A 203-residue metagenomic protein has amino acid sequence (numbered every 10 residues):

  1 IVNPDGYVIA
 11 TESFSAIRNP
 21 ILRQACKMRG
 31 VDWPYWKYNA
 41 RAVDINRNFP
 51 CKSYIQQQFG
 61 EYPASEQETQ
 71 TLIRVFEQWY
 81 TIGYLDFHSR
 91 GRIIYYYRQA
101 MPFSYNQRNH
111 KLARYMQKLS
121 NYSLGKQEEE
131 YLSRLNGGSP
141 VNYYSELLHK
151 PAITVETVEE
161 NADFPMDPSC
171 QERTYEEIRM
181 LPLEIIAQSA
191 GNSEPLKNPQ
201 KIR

Functional and structural regions predicted by a protein language model:
I1-F103, T154-E156: Active-site/substrate-binding loop(s) of hydrolase catalytic cores
N39, E66, H110, P168 (+1 more regions): Electropositive phosphate-/nucleotide-binding environments in soluble metabolic enzymes
N39, Y122-S145: Active site of divalent-metal-dependent phosphoester/diester hydrolases
L72, G83-D86, I93-N106, R134-P199: Active-site-adjacent mobile loop/cap segments within catalytic or ligand-binding domains
R74-E77, R114, L183: Surface-exposed alpha-helical segments enriched in charged/polar residues
M101-N121: Gly/Ser/Thr-rich active-site loops/lids in small-molecule metabolic enzymes that frequently grip phosphoryl groups
